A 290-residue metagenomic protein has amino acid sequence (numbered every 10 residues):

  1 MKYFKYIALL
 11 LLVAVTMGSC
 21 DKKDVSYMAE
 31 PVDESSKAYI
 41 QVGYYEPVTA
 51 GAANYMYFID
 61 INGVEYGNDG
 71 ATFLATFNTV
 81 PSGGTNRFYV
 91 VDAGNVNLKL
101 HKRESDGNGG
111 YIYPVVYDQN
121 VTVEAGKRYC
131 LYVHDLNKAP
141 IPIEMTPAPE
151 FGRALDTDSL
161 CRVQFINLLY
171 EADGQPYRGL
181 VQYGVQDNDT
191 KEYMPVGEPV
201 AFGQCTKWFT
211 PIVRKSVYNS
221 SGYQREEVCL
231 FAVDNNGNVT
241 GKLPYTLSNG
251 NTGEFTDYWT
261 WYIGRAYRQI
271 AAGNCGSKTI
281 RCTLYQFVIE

Functional and structural regions predicted by a protein language model:
M1-A8: Bacterial N-terminal signal peptides that target proteins for export
V15-S19: C-terminal motif of bacterial Sec signal peptides marking the signal peptidase cleavage site
D21-N95, G264, G273-E290: Acidic/polar, low-complexity intrinsically disordered N-terminal segments immediately downstream of a Sec signal
K22, E104-P142, N235-K278: Structured interaction patches on ligand/partner-binding surfaces of diverse proteins
I40-G43, V96, V163-F165, Q224 (+1 more regions): Short, structured motif recognition centered on aromatic/hydrophobic residues
G43-Y45, Y132-L136, I166-L168, W208-F209 (+1 more regions): A structural feature that tracks compact, well-ordered secondary-structure segments with a strong bias toward
Y55-P114, P176, L180-L247: Tryptophan-paired
V121-A172, R178-G179: Surface-exposed beta-loop interaction hotspot
